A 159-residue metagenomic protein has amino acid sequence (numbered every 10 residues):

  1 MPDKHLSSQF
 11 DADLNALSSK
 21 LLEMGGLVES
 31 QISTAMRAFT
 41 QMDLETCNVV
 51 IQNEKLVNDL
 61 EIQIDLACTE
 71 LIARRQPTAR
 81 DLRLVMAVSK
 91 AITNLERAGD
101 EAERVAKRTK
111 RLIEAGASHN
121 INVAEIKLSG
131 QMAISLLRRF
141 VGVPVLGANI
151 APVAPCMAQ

Functional and structural regions predicted by a protein language model:
M1-Q159: Cytosolic, long alpha-helical scaffolding segments
